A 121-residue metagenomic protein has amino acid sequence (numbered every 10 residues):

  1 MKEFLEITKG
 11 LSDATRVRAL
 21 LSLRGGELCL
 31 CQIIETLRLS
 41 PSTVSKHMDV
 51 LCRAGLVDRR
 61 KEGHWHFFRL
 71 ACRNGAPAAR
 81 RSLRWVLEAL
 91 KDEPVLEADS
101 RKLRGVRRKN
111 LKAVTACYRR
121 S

Functional and structural regions predicted by a protein language model:
M1-K2, S121: Short, low-complexity, intrinsically disordered N-terminal peptides in bacterial proteins
K2-T43, W65-G75: N-terminal helix-turn-helix DNA-binding core of bacterial DNA-binding proteins
K9, R18-L21, C52, D58 (+1 more regions): A cross-family signal for key residues in well-ordered alpha-helices that form functional helical elements
G25, P41, R53, N74-S121: C-terminal regulatory/oligomerization modules of transcriptional regulators
E35, C52-R53: Alpha-helical residues within the helix-turn-helix
M48-D49: Short, hydrophobic-biased segments on the C-terminal half of alpha helices that form "recognition helices"
R53-E62, R69-A71: Beta-hairpin "wing" of winged helix-turn-helix
